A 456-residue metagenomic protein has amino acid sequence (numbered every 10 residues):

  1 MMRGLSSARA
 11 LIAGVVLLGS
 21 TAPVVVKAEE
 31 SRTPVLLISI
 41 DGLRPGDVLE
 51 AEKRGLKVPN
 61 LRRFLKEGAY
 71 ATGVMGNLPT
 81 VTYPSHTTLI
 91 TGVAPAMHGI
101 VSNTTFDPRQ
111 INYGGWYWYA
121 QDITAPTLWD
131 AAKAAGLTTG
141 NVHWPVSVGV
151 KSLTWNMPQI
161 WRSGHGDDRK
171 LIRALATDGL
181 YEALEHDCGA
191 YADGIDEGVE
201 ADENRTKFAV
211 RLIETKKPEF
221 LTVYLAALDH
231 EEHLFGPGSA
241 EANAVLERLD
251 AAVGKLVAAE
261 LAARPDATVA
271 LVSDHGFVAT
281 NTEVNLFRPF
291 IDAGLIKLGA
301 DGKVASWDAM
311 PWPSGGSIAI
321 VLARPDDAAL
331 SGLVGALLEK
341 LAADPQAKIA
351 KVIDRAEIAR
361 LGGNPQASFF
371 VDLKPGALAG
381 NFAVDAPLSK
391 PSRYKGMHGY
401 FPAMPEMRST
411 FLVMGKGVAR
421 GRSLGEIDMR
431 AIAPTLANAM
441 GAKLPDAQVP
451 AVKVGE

Functional and structural regions predicted by a protein language model:
R9-T21: Bacterial N-terminal signal peptides
V24-A28: Sec/Tat signal peptide C-region and signal peptidase I cleavage site
R32-R44, R63-L65, L89, A132 (+8 more regions): Beta-strand elements within well-structured catalytic alpha/beta cores of enzymes that handle phosphate/sulfate esters
I40, T72, P79-V81, T105-Q121 (+4 more regions): Secreted, luminal/periplasmic, and some membrane-associated catalytic domains that remodel anionic oxygen-ester
D47-V48, V199-V223, L228-A270, G332-K340 (+2 more regions): A long, amphipathic alpha-helix that forms part of the scaffold/cap immediately adjacent to metal-dependent active
L49-A96, T138-G140: Short, structured active-site-proximal loop/turn typified by the sulfatase FGly-forming signature C/S-X-P-X-R
A94-G236, E339, G380: His/Asp/Glu-rich, glycine-adjacent segments that coordinate divalent cations and/or stabilize oxyanion chemistry on
D292-G335, Y394-A439: Substrate-binding rim/cap in mid-to-C-terminal beta-strand-loop elements of soluble/periplasmic
